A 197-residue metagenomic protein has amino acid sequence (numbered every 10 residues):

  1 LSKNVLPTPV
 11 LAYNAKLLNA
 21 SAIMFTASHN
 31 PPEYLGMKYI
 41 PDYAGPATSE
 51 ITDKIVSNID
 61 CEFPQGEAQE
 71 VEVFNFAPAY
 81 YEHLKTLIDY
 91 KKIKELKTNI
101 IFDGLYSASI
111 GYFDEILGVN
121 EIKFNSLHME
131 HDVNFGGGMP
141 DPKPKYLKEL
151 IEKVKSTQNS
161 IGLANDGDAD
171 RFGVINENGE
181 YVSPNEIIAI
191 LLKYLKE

Functional and structural regions predicted by a protein language model:
L1-Y34, I116-I175: N-terminal small/polar loop signature for handling phosphorylated ligands or for N-terminal nucleophile
K3, G104, P184: Small/polar loops that bind or transfer phosphate-bearing groups
L6, A108, I190: Short alpha-helical
P7, L105, E180: Glycine-/small-residue-rich active-site loops that bind phosphorylated ligands and cofactors
P7, N75, A79, S183-P184: Secondary-structure junction/capping motif
L11-A15, F113, L191-L195: Buried hydrophobic packing segments
E33, D42-T48, S57, E149-E197: Replace "Mg2+/Mn2+-dependent" with "divalent metal-dependent
L35-T157: Gly/Ser/Thr-enriched, mixed-charge loops and adjacent short helices that form phosphate/oxyanion-binding elements
